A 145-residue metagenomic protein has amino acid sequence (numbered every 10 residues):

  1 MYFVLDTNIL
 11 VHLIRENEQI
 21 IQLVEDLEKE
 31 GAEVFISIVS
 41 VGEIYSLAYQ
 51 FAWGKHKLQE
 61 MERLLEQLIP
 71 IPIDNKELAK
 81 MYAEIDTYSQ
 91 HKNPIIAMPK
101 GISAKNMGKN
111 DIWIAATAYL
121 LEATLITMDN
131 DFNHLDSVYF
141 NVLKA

Functional and structural regions predicted by a protein language model:
M1-I36, S46-R63: Short, well-structured N-terminal submotif of metal-dependent ribonuclease cores
D6-T7, I44, Y82, A118: Generic structural signal for small/hydrophobic residues in well-ordered secondary structure, especially within
E30, Q67-L68, L121: Structured helix-beta-strand junction loops
F51-K55, S89, V142-A145: Short, hinge-like loop/turn segments at secondary-structure boundaries
I69-D74, L143-A145: Short acidic-hydrophobic, aromatic-tinged amphipathic segments that line or gate anion-handling sites
I71-T124: Active-site neighborhoods of divalent-metal-dependent phosphate/nucleic-acid chemistry enzymes
A115-A145: Acidic, PIN/NYN-like endoribonuclease modules and their adjacent C-terminal/linker elements
